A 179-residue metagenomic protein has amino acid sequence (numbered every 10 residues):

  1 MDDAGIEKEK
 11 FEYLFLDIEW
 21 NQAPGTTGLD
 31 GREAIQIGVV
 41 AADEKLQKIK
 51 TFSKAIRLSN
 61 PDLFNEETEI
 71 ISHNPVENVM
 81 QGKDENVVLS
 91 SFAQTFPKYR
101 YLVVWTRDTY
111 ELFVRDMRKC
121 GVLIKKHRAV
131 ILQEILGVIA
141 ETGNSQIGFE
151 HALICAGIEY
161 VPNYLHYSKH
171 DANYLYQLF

Functional and structural regions predicted by a protein language model:
D2-A4, E9-Y110, A152-C155: Conserved non-catalytic scaffold segment of RNase H-like nuclease domains
N65-E67, F113-R115, I139-E141: Short, conserved acidic/polar surface loops in the N-terminal third of protein domains
V76, I124, Y160-P162: Residue-level detector of short coil/turn "hinge" positions at structural boundaries
V79-N86, G143, H166-K169: Conserved phosphate-coordination/catalytic loops
P97-R107, L112-M117, G148-F179: Acidic, Mg2+-coordinating catalytic module of metal-dependent nucleases/exonucleases that use a two-metal-ion mechanism
M117-R128: A short alpha->loop->secondary-structure connector
V130-I147: Short alpha-helix plus adjacent loop in nuclease-associated cores
